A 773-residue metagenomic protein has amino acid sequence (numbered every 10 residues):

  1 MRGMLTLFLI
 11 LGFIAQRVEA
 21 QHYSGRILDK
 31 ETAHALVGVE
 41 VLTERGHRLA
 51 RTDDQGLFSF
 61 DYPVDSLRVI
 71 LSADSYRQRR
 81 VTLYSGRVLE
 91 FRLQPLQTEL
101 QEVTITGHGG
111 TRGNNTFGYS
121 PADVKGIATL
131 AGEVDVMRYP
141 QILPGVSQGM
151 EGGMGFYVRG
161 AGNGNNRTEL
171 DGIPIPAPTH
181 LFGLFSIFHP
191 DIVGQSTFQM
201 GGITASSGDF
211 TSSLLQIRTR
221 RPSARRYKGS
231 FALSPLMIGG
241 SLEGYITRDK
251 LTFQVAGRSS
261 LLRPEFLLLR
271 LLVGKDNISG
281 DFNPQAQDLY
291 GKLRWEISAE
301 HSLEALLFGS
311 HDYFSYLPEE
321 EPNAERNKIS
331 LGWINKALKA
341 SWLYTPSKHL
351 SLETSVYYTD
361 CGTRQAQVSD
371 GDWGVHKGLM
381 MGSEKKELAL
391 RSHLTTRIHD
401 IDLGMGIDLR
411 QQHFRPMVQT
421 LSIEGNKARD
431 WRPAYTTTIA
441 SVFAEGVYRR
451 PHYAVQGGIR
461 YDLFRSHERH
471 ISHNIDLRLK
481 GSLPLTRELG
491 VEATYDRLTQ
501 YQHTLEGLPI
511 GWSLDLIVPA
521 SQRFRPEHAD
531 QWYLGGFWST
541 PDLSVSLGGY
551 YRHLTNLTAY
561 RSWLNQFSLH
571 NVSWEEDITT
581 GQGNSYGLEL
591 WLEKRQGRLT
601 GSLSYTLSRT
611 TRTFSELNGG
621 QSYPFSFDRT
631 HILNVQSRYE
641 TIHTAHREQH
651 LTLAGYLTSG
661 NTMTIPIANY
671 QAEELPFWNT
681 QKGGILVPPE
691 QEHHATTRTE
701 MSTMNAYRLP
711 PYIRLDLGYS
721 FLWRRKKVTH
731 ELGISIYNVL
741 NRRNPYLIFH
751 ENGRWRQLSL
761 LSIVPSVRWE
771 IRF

Functional and structural regions predicted by a protein language model:
S75-R77, R87, T111-I203, R220: Periplasmic N-terminal accessory/gating domains of Gram-negative outer-membrane beta-barrel systems
L236-S259, K275-Y313, S330-L352, I398 (+1 more regions): Transmembrane beta-barrel wall of Gram-negative outer-membrane proteins
E265, Y656-T696, L709-D716, S720-F773: C-terminal beta-signal and adjacent terminal beta-strands/loops of Gram-negative outer-membrane beta-barrel proteins
F282, S302-K348, L352, D360-K386 (+1 more regions): Flexible loop and strand-edge segments within Gram-negative outer membrane beta-barrel domains
F308, D400, G404, D408 (+3 more regions): Structural signature of Gram-negative outer-membrane beta-barrels, strongest in the C-terminal barrel of TonB-dependent
Y313, G362-R364, H413-S422, R487-W532 (+3 more regions): Surface-exposed extracellular loop regions of Gram-negative outer-membrane beta-barrel proteins, predominantly
E387-R391, D430-F443, S521, R525 (+3 more regions): Outer membrane beta-barrel strand-and-loop segments of large Gram-negative receptors, especially TonB-dependent
R449, Y551-H553, E576-T662: Gram-negative outer-membrane beta-barrel transporters
